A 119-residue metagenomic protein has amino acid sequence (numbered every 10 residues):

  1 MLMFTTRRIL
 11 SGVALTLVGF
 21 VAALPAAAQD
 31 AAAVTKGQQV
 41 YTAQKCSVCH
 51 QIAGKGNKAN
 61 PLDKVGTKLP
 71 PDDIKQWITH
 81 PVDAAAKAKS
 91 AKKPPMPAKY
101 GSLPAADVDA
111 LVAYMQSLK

Functional and structural regions predicted by a protein language model:
L2-L17: Bacterial N-terminal signal peptides that target proteins for export
A23-T42: Electrostatic cytochrome c docking/interface patches
Q29, L118-K119: Short, solvent-exposed mixed-charge patches
A32, K36, N57, L69 (+2 more regions): Extracytoplasmic/secreted proteins, especially bacterial periplasmic and envelope-associated proteins
G37, Q44-I52, I74, L111 (+1 more regions): The canonical Cys-X-X-Cys-His
Y41-Q44, A91: Disulfide-bonded cysteine motifs in exported proteins
N57-G66, H80-D109, L118: Axial heme c-ligation environment in periplasmic c-type cytochrome domains
